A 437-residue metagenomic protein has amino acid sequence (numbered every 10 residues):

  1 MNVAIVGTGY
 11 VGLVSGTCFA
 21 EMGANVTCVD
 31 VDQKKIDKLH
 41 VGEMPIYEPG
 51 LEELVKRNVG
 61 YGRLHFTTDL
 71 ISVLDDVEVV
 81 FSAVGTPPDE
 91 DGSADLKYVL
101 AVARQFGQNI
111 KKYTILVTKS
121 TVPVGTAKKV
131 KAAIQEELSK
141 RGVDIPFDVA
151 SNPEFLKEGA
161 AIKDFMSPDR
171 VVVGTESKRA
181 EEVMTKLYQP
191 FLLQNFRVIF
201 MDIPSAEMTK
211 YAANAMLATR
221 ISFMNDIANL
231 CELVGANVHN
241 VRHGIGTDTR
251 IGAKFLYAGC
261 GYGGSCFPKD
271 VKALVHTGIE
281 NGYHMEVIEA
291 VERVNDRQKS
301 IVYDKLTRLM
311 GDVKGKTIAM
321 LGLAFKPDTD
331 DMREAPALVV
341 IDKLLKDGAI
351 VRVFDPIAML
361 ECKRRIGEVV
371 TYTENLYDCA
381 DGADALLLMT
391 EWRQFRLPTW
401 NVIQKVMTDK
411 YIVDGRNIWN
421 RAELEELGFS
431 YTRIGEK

Functional and structural regions predicted by a protein language model:
M1-K437: Structural/interface elements that position substrates and couple domains in central-metabolism enzymes
